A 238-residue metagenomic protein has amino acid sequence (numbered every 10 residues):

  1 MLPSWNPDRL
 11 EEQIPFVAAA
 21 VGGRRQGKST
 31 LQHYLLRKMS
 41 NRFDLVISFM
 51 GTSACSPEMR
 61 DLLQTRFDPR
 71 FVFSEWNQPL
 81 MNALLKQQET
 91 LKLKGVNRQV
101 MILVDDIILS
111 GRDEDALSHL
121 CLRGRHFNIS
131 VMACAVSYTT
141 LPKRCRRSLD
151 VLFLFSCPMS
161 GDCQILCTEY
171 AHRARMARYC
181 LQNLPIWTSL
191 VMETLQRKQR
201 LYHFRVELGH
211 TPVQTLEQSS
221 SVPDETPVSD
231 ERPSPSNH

Functional and structural regions predicted by a protein language model:
M1-A19, P185-H238: Conserved P-loop NTPase motor module
P3-N6, P15-N41, G51-C55, S74-M176: Conserved P-loop NTPase motor cores
V46: An amphipathic, basic-hydrophobic helix/alpha-beta surface used to engage anionic, phosphate-rich ligands or surfaces
P57-F67: Short, aromatic/basic amphipathic alpha-helical patches
L63-T65, E169-A171, L208: General N-terminal targeting signals
R66-S74: Nucleotide-state-sensitive switch-loop elements of NTP-binding domains
S137-Y138, E169-C180, E217-P227: Hydrophobic transmembrane alpha-helix bundles
C163-Q196: P-loop/Walker A phosphate-binding loop and immediately adjacent motor/lid segment at beta-alpha junctions
